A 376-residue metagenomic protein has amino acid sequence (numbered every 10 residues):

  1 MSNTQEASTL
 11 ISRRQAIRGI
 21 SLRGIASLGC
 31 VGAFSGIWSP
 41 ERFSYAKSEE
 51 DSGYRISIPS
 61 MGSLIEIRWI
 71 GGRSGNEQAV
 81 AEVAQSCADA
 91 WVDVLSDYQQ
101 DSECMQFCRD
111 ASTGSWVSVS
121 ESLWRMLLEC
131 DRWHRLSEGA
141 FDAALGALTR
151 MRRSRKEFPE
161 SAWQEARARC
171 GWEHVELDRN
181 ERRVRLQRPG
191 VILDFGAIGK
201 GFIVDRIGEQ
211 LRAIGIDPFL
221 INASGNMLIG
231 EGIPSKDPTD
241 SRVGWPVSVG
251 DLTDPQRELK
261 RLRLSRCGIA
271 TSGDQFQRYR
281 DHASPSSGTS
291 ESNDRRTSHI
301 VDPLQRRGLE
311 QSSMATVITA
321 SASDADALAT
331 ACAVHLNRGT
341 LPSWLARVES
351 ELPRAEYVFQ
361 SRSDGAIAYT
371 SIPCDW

Functional and structural regions predicted by a protein language model:
S2-W376: Mature catalytic core of soluble alpha/beta enzymes
